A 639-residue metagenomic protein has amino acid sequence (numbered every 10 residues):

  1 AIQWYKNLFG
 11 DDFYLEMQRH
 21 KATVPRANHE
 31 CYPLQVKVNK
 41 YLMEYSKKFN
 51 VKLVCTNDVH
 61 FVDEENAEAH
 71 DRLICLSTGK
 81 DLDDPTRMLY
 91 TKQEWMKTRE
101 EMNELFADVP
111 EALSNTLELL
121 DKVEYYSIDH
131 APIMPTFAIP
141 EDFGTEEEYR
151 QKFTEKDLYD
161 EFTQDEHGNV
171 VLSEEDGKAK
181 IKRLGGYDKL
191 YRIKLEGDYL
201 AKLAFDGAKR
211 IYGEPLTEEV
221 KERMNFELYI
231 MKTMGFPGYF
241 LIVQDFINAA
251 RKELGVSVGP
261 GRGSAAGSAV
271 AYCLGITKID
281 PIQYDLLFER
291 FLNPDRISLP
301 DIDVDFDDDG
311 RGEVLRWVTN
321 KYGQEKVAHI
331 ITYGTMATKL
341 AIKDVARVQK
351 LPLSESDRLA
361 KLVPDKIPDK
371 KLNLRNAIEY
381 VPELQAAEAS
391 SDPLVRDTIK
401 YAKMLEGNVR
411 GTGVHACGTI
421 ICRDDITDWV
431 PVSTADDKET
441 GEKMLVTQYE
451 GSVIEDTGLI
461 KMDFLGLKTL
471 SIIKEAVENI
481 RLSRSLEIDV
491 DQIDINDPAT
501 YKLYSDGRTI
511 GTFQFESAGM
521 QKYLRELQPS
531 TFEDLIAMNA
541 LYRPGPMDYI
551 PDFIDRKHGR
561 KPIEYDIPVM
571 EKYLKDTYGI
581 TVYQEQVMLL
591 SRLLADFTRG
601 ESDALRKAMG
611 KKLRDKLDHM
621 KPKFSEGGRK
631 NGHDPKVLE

Functional and structural regions predicted by a protein language model:
A1-E639: Alpha-helical scaffold/interaction cores of sigma-54-like transcription cofactors and many family A DNA polymerases
